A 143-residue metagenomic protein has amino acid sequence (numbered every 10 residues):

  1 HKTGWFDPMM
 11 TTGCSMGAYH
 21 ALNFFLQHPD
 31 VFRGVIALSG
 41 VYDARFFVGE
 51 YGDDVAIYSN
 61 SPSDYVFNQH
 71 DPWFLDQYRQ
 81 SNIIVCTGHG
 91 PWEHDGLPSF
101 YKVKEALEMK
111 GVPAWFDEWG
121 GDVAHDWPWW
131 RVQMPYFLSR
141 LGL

Functional and structural regions predicted by a protein language model:
H1-L143: Non-catalytic cap/lid and distal C-terminal segments of serine-dependent acyl enzymes
